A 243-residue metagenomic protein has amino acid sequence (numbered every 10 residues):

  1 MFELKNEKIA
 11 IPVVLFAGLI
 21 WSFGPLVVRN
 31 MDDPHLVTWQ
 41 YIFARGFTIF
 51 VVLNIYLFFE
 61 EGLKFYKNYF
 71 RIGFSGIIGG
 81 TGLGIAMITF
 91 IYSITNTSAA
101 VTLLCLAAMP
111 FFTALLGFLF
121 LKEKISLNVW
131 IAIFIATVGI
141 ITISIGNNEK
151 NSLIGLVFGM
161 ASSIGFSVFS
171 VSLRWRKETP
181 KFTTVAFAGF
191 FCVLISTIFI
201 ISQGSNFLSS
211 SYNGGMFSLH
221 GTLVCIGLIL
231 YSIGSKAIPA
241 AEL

Functional and structural regions predicted by a protein language model:
M1-Q40, A44, T81, T89 (+3 more regions): Glycine-/small-residue-enriched transmembrane alpha-helix faces in small-molecule transporters and effluxers
I9-A17, L57, K64-T89, L153-S162 (+2 more regions): Loop-to-transmembrane-helix transition segments
M31, Y41, R45, S93 (+5 more regions): Hydrophobic/aromatic residues within transmembrane alpha-helices of multi-pass small-molecule transporters
P34-I85, F112-T113, G165-F169, A186-Q203: Transmembrane alpha-helices of multi-pass small-molecule transport proteins
Q40-T48, I91-K122, S162, A240-L243: Specific alpha-helical transmembrane segments that line the substrate/conduction pathway and gating interfaces
L53, L116, I125-I145, S163-I164 (+1 more regions): Hydrophobic transmembrane alpha-helices of multi-pass small-molecule transport proteins
V101-A108, L173-F191, V224-L243: Helix-helix packing/entry segments at the starts of transmembrane helices
L103-L106, K122-T142, E149-L156, S211: Loop-to-transmembrane alpha-helix entry segments
